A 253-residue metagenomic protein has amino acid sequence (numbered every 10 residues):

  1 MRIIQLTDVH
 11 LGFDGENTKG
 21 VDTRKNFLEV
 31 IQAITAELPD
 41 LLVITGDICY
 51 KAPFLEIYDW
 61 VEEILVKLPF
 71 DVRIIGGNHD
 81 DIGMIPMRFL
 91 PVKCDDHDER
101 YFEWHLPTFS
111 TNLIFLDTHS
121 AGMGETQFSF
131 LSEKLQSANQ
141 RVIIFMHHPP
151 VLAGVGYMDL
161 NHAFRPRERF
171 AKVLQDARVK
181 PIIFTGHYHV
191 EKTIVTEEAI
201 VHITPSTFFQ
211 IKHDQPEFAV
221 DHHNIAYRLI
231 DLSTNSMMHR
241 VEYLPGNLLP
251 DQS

Functional and structural regions predicted by a protein language model:
M1-I4, H105-F115, Q136-I143, V195-V201 (+1 more regions): Beta-strand-turn-beta hairpins that frame and shape the catalytic cleft of phosphate-ester-processing enzymes
M1-W60, Q136-S137, T234: N-terminal active-site segment of His-dependent metallophosphoesterases
I4-K25, Y50-A52, D81-H97, M158-D159 (+1 more regions): Acidic/histidine-rich helix-loop elements that form or flank divalent-metal/phosphate-binding sites at the catalytic
L6-T7, L42-D47, V72-N78, L116 (+3 more regions): Active-site neighborhood of phospho(di)ester-bond hydrolases with catalytic His/Asp-centered motifs
G12-G15, Y50-P53, N78-I85, A121-M123 (+3 more regions): Active-site environment of divalent metal-dependent phosphoester hydrolases
V21, E29, V173-D176, K192-S253: Binuclear metal-dependent phosphoesterase catalytic core
V30-L41, G122-I200, M237-M238: His/acidic metal-ligating clusters that form di-metal
E56-Q136, P166-V179, E217, D221-D231: Extended active-site neighborhood of metal-dependent phosphoesterases/phosphodiesterases
